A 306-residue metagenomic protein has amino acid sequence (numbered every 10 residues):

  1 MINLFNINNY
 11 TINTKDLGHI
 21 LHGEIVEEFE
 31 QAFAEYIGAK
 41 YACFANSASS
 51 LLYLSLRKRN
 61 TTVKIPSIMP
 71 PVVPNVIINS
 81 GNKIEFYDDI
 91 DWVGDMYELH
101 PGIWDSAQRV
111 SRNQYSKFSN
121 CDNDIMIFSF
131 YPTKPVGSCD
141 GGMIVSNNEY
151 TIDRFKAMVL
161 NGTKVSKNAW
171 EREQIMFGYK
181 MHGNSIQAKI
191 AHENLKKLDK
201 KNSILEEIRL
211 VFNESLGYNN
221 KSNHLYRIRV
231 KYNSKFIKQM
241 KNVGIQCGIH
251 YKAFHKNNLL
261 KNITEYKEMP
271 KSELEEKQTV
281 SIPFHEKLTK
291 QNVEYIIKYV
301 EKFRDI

Functional and structural regions predicted by a protein language model:
M1-R59, S80, E193-S203, K241-V243 (+2 more regions): Conserved PLP-binding active-site segment in aminotransferase class I/II-type PLP enzymes
T11, F33, L51, V63 (+12 more regions): Generic structural signal for small/hydrophobic residues in well-ordered secondary structure, especially within
N46, I190, N223-V230, G248-A253 (+1 more regions): Short beta-strand segments
L54-S106, V110-N113: PLP-dependent aminotransferase-like
V63, Y232-K238, L288-E294: Short, conserved charged micro-motifs
P74, S146, I228-Y232, F284: Short beta-strand-to-loop capping motifs
V110-Y115, D122-R229: Active-site region of PLP-dependent enzymes
K164-W170, K235-P270, L274-V280: Conserved PLP cofactor-binding pocket of PLP-dependent enzymes
